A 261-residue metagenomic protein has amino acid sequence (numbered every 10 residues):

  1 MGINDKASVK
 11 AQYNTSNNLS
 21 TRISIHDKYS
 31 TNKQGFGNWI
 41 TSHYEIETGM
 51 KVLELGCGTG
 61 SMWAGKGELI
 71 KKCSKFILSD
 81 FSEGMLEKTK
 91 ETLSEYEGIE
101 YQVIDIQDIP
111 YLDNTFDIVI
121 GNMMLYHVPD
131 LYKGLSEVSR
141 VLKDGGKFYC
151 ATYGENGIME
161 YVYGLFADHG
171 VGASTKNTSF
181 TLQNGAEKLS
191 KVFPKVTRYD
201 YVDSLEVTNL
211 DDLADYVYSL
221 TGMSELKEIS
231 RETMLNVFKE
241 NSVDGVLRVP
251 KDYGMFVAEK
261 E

Functional and structural regions predicted by a protein language model:
M1-T48, S61-G65, M85: Conserved class I S-adenosyl-L-methionine
G2-N4, V9, H26, N32-K33 (+2 more regions): Conserved Class I S-adenosyl-L-methionine
K51, G146-K147: Short glycine-centered segments of the SAM/dcSAM-binding site in methyltransferase folds
L53-D108: Class I SAM-dependent methyltransferase SAM/SAH-binding core
Q107-I118: A short acidic, Gly/Pro-enriched loop at the edge of an enzyme's catalytic core that lines a small-molecule cofactor
D117-Y132: A short SAM/SAH-binding and catalytic strip from SAM-dependent methyltransferases
Y132-D144: A short glycine-rich, Lys/Arg-flanked "PGG" loop and its adjoining helix->strand segment in the class I
Y149-G172, K176: Conserved class I S-adenosyl-L-methionine
